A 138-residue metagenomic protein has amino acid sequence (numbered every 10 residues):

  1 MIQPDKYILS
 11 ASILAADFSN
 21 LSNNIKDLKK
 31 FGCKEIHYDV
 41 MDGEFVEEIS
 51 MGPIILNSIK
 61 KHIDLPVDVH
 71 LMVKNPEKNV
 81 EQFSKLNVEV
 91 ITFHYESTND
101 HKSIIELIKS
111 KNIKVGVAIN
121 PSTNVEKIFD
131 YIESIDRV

Functional and structural regions predicted by a protein language model:
M1-A15, S22: N-terminal amphipathic alpha-helix/helix-capping segment at the start of soluble metabolic enzymes
P4, S10, D27-K30, E77-K85: Active-site loop-to-helix "anion-binding N-cap" substructures in soluble metabolic enzymes
D5, D17-N20, H62, K78-N79 (+1 more regions): Conserved anion-binding
S10, I36-H37, D68, V90-T92 (+1 more regions): Conserved beta-strand positions in the central sheet of alpha/beta enzyme cores
L21, L28, D39, F83 (+1 more regions): Conserved, mostly hydrophobic/aromatic
G32, S50, N87, N112: Conserved functional loop/turn residues at catalytic and ligand-binding sites
I36-P53: Glycine-rich, proline-tolerant flexible connector loops at the mouths of alpha/beta enzymes
V46, V73-N75: Short, charge-patterned binding micro-sites
